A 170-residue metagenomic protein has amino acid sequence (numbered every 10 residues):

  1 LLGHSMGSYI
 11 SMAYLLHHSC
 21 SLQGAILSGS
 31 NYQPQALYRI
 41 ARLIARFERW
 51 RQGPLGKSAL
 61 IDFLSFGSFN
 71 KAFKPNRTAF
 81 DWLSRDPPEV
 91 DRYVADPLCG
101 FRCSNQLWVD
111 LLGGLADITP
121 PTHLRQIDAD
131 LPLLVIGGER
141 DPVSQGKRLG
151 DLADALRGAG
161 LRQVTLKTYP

Functional and structural regions predicted by a protein language model:
L1-G3, S28: Short beta-strand immediately N-terminal to the catalytic nucleophile in serine-hydrolase-like folds
G3-G7, S11: Gly/Ala-rich beta-loop-alpha elbow adjacent to hydrolase catalytic centers
S11-L98: Alpha/beta-hydrolase-fold enzymes
C99, C103-R125: Active-site nucleophile elbow and catalytic-triad environment of alpha/beta-hydrolase enzymes
I127-L133, A159-R162: Short, proline-enriched alpha-helix->beta-strand connector loops that line the catalytic pocket of alpha/beta-hydrolase
V135-G137: Short beta-strand/loop motif that positions the catalytic acidic residue of the alpha/beta-hydrolase fold
P142-D151: Conserved alpha/beta-hydrolase "acid-adjacent" motif
D154-P170: Catalytic histidine neighborhood in serine/cysteine hydrolases with alpha/beta-hydrolase-type architecture
